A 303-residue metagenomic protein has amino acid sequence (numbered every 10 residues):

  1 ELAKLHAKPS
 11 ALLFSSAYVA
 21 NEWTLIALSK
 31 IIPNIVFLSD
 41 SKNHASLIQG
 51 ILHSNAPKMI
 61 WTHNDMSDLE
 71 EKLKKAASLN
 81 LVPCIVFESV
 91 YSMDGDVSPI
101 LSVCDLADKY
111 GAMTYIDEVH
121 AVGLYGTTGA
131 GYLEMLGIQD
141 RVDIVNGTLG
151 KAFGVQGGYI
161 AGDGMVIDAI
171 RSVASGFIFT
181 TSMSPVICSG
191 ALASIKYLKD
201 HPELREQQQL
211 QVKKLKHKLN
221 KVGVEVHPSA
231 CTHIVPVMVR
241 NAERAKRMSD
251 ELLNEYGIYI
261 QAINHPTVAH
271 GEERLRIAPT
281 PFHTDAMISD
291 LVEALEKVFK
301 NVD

Functional and structural regions predicted by a protein language model:
L2-W23: Short loop-beta-helix segment that forms the pyridoxal 5′-phosphate
K4, N254-E255, T267-D303: PLP-dependent enzyme catalytic core of the Aspartate aminotransferase-like
S16, L38-S54: Substrate-binding/gating loop at the entrance of the active-site cleft, primarily in PLP-dependent aminotransferase-like
T24-A45: Conserved PLP-anchoring active-site segment centered on the Schiff-base-forming lysine
M59, H63-I116: Active-site phosphate-binding strand-loop segment of PLP-dependent enzymes
Y110-M113, H120, Y125-C231: Active-site C-terminal subdomain of aminotransferase-like
R205-K216, N220-G257, H265, G271-E272 (+1 more regions): Conserved PLP-binding catalytic core of the aspartate aminotransferase-like
